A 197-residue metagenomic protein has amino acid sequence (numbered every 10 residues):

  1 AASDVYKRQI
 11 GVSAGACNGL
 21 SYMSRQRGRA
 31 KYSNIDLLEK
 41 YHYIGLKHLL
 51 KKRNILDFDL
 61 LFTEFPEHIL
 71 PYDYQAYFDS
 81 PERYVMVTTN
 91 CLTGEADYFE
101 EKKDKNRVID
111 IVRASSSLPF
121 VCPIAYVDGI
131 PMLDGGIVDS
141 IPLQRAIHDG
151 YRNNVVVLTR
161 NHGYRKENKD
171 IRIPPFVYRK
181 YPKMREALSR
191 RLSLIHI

Functional and structural regions predicted by a protein language model:
A1-H68, E100-R113, L158, H162-I171: Patatin-like phospholipase
I69-R83: A short alpha-helix-loop-beta-strand transition element characteristic of N-terminal alpha/beta dinucleotide-binding
P81-P182: Active-site gating loop/helix substructures
K183-R191: Mg2+-dependent phosphoryl-transfer enzymes with acidic/Ser/Thr/Gly-rich catalytic loops
L194: ATP/nucleoside-binding phosphotransfer catalytic cores, i.e., glycine-rich phosphate-binding loops
